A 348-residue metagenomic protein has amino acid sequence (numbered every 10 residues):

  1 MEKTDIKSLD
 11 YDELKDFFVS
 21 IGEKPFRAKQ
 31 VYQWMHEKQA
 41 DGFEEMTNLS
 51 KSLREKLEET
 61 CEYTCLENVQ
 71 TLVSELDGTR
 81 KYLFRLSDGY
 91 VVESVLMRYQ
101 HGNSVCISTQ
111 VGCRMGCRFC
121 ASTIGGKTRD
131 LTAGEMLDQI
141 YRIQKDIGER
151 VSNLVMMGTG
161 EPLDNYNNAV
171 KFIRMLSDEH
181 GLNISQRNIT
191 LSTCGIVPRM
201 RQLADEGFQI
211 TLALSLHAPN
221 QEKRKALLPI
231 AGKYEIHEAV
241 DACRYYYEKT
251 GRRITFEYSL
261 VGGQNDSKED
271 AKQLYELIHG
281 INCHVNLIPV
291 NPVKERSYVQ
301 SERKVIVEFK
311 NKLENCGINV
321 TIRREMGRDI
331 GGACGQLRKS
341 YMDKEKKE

Functional and structural regions predicted by a protein language model:
M1-Y90, R244-R253, Y258-E348: Auxiliary Fe-S-binding modules of radical SAM enzymes
S74, S108-T109, S122, S192 (+1 more regions): Short linear Ser/Thr-Pro motifs
V91-L96: A short loop-to-beta-strand scaffold at the N-terminal edge of the catalytic core in hydrolase folds
R98-E135: Canonical Radical SAM [4Fe-4S] cluster-binding loop centered on the CxxxCxxC motif and its immediate flanking residues
I124-N153: Conserved alpha-helical substructure of the radical SAM core
Q144-N153, G158-C316, V320: Conserved AdoMet/S-adenosylmethionine-binding subsite of the radical SAM
